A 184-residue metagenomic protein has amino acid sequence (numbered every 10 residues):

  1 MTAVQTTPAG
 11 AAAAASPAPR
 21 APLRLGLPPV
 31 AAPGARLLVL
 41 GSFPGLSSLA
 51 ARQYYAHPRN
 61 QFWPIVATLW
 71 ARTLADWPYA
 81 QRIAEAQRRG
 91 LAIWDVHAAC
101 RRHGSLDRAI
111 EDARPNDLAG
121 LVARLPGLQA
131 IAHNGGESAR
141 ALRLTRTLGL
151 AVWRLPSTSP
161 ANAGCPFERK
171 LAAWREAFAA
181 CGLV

Functional and structural regions predicted by a protein language model:
M1-G34, H57-P58, G104-A119, R143-V184: C-terminal capping/extension of enzyme domains
P33-S42: Short, hydrophobic/glycine-enriched beta-strand segments
P44-S47, A98-R101, E137-R140, T158-A161: Short, solvent-exposed loop/turn segments at secondary-structure junctions
S47-A109: Short, surface-exposed acidic-centric catalytic microdomains
V66, A141-L142: Hydrophobic packing residues within well-ordered alpha-helices of enzyme cores
R88-S138: Internal catalytic-core helix/loop-beta-alpha segment that presents or stabilizes conserved functional determinants
